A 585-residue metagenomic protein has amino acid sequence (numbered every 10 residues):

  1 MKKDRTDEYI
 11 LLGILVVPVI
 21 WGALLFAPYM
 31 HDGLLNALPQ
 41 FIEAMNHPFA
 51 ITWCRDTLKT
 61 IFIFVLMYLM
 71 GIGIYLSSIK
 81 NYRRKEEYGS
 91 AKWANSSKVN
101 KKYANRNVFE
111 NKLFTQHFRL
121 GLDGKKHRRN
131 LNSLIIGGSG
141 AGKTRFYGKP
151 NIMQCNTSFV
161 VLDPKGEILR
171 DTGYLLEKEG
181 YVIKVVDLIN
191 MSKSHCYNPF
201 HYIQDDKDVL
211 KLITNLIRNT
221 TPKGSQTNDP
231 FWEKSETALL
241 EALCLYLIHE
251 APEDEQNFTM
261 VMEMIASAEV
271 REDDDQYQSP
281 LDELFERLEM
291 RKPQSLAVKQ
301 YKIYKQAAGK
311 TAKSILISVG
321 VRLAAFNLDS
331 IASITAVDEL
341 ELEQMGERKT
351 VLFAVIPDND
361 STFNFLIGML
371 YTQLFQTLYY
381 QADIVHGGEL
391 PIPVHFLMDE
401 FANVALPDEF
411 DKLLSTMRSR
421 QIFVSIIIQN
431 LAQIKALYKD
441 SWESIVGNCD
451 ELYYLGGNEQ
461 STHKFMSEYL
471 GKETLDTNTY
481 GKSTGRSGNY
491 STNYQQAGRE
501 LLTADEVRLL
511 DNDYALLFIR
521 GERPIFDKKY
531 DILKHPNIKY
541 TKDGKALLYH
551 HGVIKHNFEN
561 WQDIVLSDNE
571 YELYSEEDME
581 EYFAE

Functional and structural regions predicted by a protein language model:
M1-A141, R145-G148, S483, Y494 (+1 more regions): Basic- and hydrophobic-enriched, low-structure N-terminal and domain-boundary segments that flank ATP-binding catalytic
L12, N36, L502-T503, S567: Compositionally biased amphipathic helical and low-complexity segments enriched in hydrophobic
F41, H47, L58-N111, D206-L216 (+4 more regions): Short alpha-helical interface patches
K92-N100, F109, F114-K125, R145-F146 (+7 more regions): A broad, low-specificity signal for short, low-complexity segments enriched in glycine/proline and polar/charged
R106-F109, T221-F231, E253, D476-Q495: Low-complexity, polar-biased intrinsically disordered regions enriched in Pro/Ser/Thr/Gly
R129-I422, L437, G447, D505-F526 (+1 more regions): P-loop NTPase motor domains
L414-L516: Conserved ATP-driven motor cores of ASCE-family P-loop NTPases powering translocation/secretion/packaging/pilus
D531: Short, surface-exposed polybasic-aromatic patches that bind anionic ligands, especially phosphate groups
